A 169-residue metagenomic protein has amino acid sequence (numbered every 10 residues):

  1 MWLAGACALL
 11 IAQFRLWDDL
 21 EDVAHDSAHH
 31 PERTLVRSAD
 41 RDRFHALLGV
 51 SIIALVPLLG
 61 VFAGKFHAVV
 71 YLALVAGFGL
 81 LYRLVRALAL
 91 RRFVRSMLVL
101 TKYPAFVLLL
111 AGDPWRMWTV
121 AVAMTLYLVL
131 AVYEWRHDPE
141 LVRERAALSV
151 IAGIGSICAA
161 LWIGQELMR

Functional and structural regions predicted by a protein language model:
M1-R169: Multi-pass alpha-helical membrane architecture of UbiA-family and related isoprenoid/lipid prenyltransferases
